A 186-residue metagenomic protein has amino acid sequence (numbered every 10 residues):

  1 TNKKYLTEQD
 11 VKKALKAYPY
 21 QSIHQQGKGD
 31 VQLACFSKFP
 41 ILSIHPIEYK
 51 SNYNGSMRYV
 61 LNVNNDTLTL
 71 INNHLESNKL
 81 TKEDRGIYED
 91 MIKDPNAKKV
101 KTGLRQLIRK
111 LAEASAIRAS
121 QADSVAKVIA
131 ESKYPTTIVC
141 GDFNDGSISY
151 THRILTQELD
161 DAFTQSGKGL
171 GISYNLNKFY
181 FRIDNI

Functional and structural regions predicted by a protein language model:
T1, L70, I138-V139: Beta-strand elements within well-structured catalytic alpha/beta cores of enzymes that handle phosphate/sulfate esters
T1-N65, N73-N78: Membrane-embedded segments
E8-K12, D84, Y150-R153: Short amphipathic alpha-helical segments
Y20-C35, R109-I138, F143-I186: Active site of divalent-metal-dependent phosphoester/diester hydrolases
M57, L68, F181-I183: Change "...and in nucleic-acid phosphodiester-cleaving endonucleases..." to "...and in nucleic-acid processing enzymes
T67-E76, K101-R105, L111: Active-site-proximal beta-strand elements of phosphoester/diester hydrolases
L70-D94: Short, solvent-exposed beta-strand-terminating loops
I87, K99-K101: Intrinsically disordered, low-complexity acidic/proline-/asparagine-rich linker or regulatory tail/stalk regions
